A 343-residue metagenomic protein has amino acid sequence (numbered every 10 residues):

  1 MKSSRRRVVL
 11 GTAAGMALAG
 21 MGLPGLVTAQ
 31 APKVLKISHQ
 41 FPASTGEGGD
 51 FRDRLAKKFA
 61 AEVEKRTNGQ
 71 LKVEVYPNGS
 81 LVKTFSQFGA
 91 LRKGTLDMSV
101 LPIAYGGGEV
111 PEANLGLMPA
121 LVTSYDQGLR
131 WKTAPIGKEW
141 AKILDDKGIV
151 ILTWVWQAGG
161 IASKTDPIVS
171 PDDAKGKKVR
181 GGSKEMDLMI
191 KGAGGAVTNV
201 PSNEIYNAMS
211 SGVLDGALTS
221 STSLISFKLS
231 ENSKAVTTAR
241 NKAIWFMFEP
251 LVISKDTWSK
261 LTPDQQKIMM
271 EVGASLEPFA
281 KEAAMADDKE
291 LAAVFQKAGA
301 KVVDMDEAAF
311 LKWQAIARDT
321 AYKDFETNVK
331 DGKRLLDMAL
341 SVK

Functional and structural regions predicted by a protein language model:
K2-S3, R7-A14, T28-Q127, I136 (+1 more regions): N-terminal secretory/targeting leader peptides
G15-A19: Core hydrophobic alpha-helical transmembrane segments of single-pass membrane proteins
G22-L26: N-terminal signal peptide c-region/cleavage motif recognized by signal peptidases
R130: Short beta-strand-centered segments that line the small-molecule binding cleft or hinge of alpha/beta clamshell
